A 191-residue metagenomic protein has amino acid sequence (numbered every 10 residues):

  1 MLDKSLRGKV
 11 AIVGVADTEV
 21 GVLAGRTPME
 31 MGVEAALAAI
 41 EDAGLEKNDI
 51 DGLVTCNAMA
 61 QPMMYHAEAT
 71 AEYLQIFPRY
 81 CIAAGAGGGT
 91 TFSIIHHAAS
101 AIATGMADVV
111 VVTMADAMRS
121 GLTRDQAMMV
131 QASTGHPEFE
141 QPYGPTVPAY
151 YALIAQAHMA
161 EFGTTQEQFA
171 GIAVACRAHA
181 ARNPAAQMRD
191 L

Functional and structural regions predicted by a protein language model:
M1-A83, A103-T104, M114-L191: Conserved "HGTGT" condensation-loop signature of ketosynthase/thiolase-family condensing enzymes that catalyze
G87-T90: Short helix-initiation/N-cap motifs at beta->coil->alpha
S93: Active-site histidine-anchored catalytic micro-motif
A98: Conserved phosphate-interacting/catalytic interface
V109-V111: Paired acidic/hydrophobic, glycine-rich loop segments that form the ligand-binding mouth/hinge of periplasmic-binding
